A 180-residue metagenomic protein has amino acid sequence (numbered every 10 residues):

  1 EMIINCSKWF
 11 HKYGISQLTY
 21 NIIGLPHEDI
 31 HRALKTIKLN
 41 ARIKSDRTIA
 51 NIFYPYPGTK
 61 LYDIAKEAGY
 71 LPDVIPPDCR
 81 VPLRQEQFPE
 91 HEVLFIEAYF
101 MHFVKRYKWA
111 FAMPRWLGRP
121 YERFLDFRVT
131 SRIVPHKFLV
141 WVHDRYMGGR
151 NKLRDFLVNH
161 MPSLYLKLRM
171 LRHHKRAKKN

Functional and structural regions predicted by a protein language model:
E1-D126: A structural motif corresponding to the C-terminal lobe/cap of the Radical SAM core domain
A98-N180: Membrane-proximal basic amphipathic "stem/tether" segments
